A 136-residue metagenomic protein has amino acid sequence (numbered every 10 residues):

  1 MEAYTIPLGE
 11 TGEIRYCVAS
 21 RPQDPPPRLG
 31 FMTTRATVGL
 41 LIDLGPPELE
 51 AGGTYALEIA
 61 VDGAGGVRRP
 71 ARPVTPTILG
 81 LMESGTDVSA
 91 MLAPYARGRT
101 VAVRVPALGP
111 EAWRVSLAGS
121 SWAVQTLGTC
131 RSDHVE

Functional and structural regions predicted by a protein language model:
M1-E136: A generic "folded-domain core" signal
